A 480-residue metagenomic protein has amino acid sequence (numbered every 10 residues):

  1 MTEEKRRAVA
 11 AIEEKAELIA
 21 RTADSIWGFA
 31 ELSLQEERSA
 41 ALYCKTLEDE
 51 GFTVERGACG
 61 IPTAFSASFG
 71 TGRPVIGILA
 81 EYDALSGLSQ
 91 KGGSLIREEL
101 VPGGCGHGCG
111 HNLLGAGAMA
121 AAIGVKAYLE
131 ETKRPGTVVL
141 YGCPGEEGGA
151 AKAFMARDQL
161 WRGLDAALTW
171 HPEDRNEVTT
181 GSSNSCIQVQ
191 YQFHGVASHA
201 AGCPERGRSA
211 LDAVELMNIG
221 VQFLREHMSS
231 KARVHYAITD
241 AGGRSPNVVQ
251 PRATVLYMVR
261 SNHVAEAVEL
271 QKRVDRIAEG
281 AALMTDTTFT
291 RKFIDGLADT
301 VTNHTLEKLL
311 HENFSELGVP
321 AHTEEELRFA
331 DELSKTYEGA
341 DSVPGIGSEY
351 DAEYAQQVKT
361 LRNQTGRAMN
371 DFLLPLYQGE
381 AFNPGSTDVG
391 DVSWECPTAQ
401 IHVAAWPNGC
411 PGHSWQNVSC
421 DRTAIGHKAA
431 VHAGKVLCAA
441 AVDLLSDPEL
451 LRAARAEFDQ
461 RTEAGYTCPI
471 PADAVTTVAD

Functional and structural regions predicted by a protein language model:
T2-H107, N112, A116-T137: Acidic/His- and Gly-rich active-site-bordering loop/insert found across diverse amide/peptide-bond hydrolases
E4, K15-T22, Q35-T46, P74 (+21 more regions): General structural feature for long, well-ordered alpha-helical segments within catalytic domains of soluble enzymes
I26, L47, A67, I78 (+10 more regions): Divalent metal-coordination and catalytic microenvironments
E31-L32, Y141-G145, I294-D299: Conserved short loop/turn motifs at secondary-structure junctions
T63, L85-G87, L95-G106, N112-L113 (+3 more regions): Histidine/acidic-residue-rich, glycine-tolerant segments that coordinate divalent metal ions
G77-L79, H194, I401-A404: Non-cysteine beta-strand/loop elements that form the S-adenosyl-L-methionine
G92-G108, H194-S198, F372-L376, S414-T423: Glycine/charged-rich beta-loop-alpha catalytic/anionic-binding loops adjacent to active sites
E215-D480: Metal-dependent amide/peptide-bond hydrolase catalytic core, centered on the "pita-bread" metallohydrolase fold
